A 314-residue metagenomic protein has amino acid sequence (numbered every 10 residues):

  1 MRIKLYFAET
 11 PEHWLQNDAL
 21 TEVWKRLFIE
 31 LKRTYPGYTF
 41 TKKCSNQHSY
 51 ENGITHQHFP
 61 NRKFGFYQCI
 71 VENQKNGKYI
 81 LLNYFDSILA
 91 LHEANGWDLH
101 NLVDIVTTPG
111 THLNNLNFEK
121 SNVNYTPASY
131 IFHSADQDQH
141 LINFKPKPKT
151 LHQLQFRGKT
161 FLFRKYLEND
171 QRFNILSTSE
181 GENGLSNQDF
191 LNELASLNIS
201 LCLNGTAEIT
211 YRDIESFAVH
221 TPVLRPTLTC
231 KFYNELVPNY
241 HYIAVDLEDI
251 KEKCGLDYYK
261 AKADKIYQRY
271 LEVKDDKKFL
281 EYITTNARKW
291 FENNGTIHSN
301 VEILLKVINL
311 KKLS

Functional and structural regions predicted by a protein language model:
R2-P238, E248-C254, A261, N293-N294 (+1 more regions): Nucleotide-sugar donor-binding catalytic core of glycosyltransferases
D246-F279: C-terminal "capping" alpha-helix adjacent to the active site of nucleotide-linked donor transferases in cell-envelope
Y267-I308: A charged, aromatic-enriched C-terminal amphipathic alpha-helix characteristic of glycosyltransferases across folds
N309-S314: Generic C-terminal helix-cap and adjacent flexible tail
